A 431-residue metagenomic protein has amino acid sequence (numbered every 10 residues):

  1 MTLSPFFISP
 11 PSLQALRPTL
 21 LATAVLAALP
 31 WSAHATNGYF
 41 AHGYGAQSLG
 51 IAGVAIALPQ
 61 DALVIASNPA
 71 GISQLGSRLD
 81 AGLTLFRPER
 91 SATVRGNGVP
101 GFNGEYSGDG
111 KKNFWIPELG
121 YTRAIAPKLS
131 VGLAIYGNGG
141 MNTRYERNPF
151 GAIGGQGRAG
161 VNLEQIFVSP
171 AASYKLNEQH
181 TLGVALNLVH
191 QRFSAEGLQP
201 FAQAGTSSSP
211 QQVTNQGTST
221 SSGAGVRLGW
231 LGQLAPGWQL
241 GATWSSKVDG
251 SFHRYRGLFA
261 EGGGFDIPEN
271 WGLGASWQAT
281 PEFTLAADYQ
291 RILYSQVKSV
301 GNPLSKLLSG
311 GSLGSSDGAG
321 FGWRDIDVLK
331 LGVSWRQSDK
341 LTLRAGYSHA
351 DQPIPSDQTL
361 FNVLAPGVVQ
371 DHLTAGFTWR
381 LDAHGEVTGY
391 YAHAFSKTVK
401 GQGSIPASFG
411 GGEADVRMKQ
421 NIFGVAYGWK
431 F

Functional and structural regions predicted by a protein language model:
L3-L20: Bacterial N-terminal signal peptides that target proteins for export
A22-T23, A33: Cleavable N-terminal signal peptides
L29-A35: Sec/Tat signal peptide C-region and signal peptidase I cleavage site
T36-L49, V94, P100-G101, Y106 (+1 more regions): Outer-membrane beta-barrel porins/channels
Y39-A55, S73-S91: Transmembrane beta-strand segments of Gram-negative outer membrane beta-barrel proteins
I56-L58, L63-S77, Y121-A126: Outer-membrane beta-barrel pore proteins
A57, F86-P88, V248, F395: Active-site/binding-pocket entry motifs
D80-L83, R87-N103, G108: Charge-dense polyanion-binding interfaces
